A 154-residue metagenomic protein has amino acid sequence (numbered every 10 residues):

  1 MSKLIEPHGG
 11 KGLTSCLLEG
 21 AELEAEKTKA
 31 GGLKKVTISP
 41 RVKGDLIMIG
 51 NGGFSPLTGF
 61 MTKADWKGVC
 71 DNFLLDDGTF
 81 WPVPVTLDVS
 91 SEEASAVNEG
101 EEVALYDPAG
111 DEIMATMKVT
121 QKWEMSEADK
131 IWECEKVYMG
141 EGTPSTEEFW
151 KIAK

Functional and structural regions predicted by a protein language model:
M1-K154: Non-catalytic terminal extensions that flank enzyme cores
